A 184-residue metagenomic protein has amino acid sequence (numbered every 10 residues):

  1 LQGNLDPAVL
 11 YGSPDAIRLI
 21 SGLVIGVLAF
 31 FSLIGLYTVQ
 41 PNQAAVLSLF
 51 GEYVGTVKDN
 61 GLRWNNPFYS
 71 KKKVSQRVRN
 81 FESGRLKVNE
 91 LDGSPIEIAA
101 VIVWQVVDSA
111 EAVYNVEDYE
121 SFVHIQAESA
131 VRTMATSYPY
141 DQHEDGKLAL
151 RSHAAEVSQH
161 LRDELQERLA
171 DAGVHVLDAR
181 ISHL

Functional and structural regions predicted by a protein language model:
G3-G26: Hydrophobic alpha-helical transmembrane segments
P7-V9, D15, K58-N66, S137-D141: A broad, low-specificity signal for short, low-complexity segments enriched in glycine/proline and polar/charged
I17, L33, S158-R162: Short, compositionally biased strand/turn segments that nucleate or flank brief secondary-structure elements
G26-F31, I98-A100: Hydrophobic alpha-helical transmembrane segments of multi-pass integral membrane proteins
L28-L33, F81-R85: Short acidic (Asp/Glu) patches
F31-A44: Aromatic-capped interface at the extracytoplasmic side of an N-terminal signal-anchor transmembrane helix
A44-Y69: Membrane-cytosol interface motif
F50, Y69-K71, Q76-H183: Amphipathic, interface-forming alpha-helical segments with heptad-repeat character
